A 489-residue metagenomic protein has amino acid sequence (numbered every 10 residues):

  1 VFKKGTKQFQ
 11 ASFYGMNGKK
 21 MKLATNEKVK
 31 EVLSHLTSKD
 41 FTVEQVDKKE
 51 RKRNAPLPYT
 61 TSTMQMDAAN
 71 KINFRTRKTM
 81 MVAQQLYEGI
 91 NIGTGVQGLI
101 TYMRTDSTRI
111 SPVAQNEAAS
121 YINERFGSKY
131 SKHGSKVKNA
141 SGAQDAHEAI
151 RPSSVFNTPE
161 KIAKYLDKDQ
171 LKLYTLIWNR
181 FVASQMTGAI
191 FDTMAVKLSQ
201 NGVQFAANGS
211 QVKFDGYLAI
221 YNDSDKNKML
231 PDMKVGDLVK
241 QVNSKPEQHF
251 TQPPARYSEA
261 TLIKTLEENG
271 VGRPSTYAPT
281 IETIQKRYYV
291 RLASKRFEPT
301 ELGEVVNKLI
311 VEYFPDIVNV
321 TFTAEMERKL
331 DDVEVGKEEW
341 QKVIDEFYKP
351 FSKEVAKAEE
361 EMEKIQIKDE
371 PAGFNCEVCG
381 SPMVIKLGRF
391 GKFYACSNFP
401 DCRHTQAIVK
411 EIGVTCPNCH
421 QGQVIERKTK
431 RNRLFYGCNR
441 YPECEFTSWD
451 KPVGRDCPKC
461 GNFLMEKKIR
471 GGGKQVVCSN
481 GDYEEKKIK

Functional and structural regions predicted by a protein language model:
V1-F2, I100, T105, L198: A short beta-strand micro-motif
V1-I90, Q97, V113, E124 (+3 more regions): Conserved phosphate-chemistry cores used by DNA topoisomerases
T6, G18-K19, T94, F390 (+2 more regions): Intrinsic-disorder/low-complexity loop/linker signature
T25, V29, D47, D106-K489: Basic, low-complexity terminal or inter-domain segments flanking catalytic cores
Y87-T101, R287-R296: A short, conserved structural fragment
